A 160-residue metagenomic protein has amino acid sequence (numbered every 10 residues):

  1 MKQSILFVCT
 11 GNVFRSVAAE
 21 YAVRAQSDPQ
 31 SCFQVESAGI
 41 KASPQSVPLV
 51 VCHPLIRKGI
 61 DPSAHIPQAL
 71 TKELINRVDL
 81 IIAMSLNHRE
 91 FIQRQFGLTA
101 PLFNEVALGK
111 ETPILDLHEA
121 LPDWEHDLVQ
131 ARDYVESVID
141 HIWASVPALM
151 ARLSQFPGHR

Functional and structural regions predicted by a protein language model:
M1-V78, P147-H159: Conserved active-site segments centered on acidic
G11, S85-L86: Helix N-cap/beta->alpha junction signal
T71, R89-E90: Short, well-ordered alpha-helical microsegments
E90-R160: Phosphate-binding/catalytic loops
